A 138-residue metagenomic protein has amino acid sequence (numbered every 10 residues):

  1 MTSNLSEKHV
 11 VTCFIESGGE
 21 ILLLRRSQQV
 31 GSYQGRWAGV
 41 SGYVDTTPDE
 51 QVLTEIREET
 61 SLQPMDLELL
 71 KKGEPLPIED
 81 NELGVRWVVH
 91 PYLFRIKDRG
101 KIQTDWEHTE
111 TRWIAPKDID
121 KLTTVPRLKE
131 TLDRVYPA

Functional and structural regions predicted by a protein language model:
M1-L22, S41-D45, L93: Conserved N-terminal beta-strand and adjoining loop/helix that marks the start of the Nudix/MutT-like hydrolase domain
E7, P48-D49, L128: Hydrophobic (often cysteine-bearing) scaffold residues that line and stabilize catalytic clefts of nucleotide/cofactor
K8, S17-G19, G73-K101, R112: Active-site-adjacent beta-strand/loop module that shapes the phosphate/pyrophosphate-binding cleft
E20-E59: Conserved Nudix-box catalytic region and its N-terminal flanking loop in Nudix hydrolases and closely related
I21, Q29, P75-P77, I119: Surface-exposed, flexible loop/turn segments at secondary-structure boundaries
Q63-G73: A short coil-to-beta-strand element that immediately follows conserved catalytic motifs
L93-R95, I102-V135: NUDIX/MutT-family hydrolases
